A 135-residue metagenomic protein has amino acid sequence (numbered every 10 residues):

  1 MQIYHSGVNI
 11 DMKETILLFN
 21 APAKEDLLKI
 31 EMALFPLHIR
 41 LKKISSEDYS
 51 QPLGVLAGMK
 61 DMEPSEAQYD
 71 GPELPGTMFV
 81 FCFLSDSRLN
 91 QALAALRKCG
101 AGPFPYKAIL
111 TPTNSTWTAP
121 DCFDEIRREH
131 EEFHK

Functional and structural regions predicted by a protein language model:
M1-I3, F133-K135: A short, highly charged, low-complexity intrinsically disordered segment
Q2-D11, E66-P72, R97-G100: Short, flexible, solvent-exposed loop/turn segments with mixed acidic/basic and small polar residues
Q2-M59: N-terminal, charge-rich interaction modules
T15, D26-K29, K42, L89-H134: Helix-rich interaction surfaces within compact, conserved domain-sized segments that mediate assembly or partner
P22-A23, E47-Y49, S85, T111-S115: Short beta-alpha junction loops
M32-L41, M62-P72, Y106-T113: Charged, low-complexity, helix/coiled-coil-prone segments
I44-P72, A119, F123-I126: Intrinsic, low-complexity N-terminal interaction/targeting segments
Q68-C99: Mid-chain, well-packed structural core segment of small domains
